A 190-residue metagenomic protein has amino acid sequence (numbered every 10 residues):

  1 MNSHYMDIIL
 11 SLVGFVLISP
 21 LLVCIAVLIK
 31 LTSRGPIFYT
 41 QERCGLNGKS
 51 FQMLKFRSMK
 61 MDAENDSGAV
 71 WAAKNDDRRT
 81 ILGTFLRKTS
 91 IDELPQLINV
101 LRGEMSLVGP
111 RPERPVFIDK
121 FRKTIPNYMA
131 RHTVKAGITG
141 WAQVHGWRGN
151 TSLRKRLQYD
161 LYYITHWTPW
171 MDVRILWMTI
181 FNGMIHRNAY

Functional and structural regions predicted by a protein language model:
M1-D62, N99, P169, R174-Y190: A hydrophobic, helix-centered structural microdomain
D7, D92-E93, R111, D160 (+1 more regions): Acidic active-site catalytic centers that drive phospho-/nucleotidyl reactions and related ester hydrolyses
S11, A26, Y39, T80-T84 (+2 more regions): Positions in alpha-helical segments
L17, N75, R87, H166-P169: Aromatic-acidic/polar surface patches that form glycan- and anion
Y39-R78, T84, I138-R156: Short, glycine-rich, amphipathic interfacial segments at transmembrane boundaries or analogous
A72-K135, L176-T179, G183: A short, structured surface patch at a secondary-structure boundary
N127-Y190: C-terminal terminal-structure detector
